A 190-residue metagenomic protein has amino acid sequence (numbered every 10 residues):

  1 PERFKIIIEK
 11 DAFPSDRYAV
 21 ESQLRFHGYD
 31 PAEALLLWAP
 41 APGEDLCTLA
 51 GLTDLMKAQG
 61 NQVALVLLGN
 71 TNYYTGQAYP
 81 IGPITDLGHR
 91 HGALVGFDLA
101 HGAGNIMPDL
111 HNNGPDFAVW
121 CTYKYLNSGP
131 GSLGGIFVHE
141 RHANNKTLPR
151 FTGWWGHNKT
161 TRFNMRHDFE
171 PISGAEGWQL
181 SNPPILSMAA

Functional and structural regions predicted by a protein language model:
P1-K5, Q23-G28: Phosphate-binding glycine-rich loop
P1-R17: Conserved PLP-anchoring active-site segment centered on the Schiff-base-forming lysine
F4, Q62-A64, D116: Conserved acidic residues
E9, W38, G69, C121 (+1 more regions): Conserved residues at the C-terminal ends of beta-strands
R17-E21, M188: Short, surface-exposed alpha-helical segments at coil->helix boundaries
P31-L36, P40-A100, G104, Y125: Active-site phosphate-binding strand-loop segment of PLP-dependent enzymes
G92-A93, F97-L99, A103, D109-N127 (+2 more regions): Conserved active-site segment immediately N-terminal to the catalytic lysine that forms the internal aldimine
N127-S132, F137-A190: Active-site C-terminal subdomain of aminotransferase-like
